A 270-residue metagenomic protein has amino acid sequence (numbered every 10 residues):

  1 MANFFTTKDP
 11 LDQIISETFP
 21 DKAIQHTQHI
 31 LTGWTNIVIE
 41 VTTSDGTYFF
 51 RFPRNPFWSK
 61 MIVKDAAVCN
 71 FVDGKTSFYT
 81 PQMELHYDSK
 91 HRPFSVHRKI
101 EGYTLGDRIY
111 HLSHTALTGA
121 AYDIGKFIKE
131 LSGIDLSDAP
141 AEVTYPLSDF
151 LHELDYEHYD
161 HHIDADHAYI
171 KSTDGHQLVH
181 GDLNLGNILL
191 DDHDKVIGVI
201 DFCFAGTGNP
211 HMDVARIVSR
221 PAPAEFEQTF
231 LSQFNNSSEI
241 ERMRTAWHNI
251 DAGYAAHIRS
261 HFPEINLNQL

Functional and structural regions predicted by a protein language model:
M1-K22: Juxta-kinase regulatory segment immediately upstream of eukaryotic protein kinase catalytic domains
A2, Q228-N236, G253-L270: ATP/Mg2+ or Mg2+-diphosphate-binding catalytic cores that bind nucleotide phosphates or diphosphates via glycine-rich
K8-D12, A66, A224-Q228: Short, surface-exposed alpha-helical segments at coil->helix boundaries
Q25-E142, T173, L178, D191: ATP-binding pocket architecture of kinase catalytic cores
S148-Q177: ATP-dependent phospho-/nucleotidyl transfer catalytic cores
H176-V179, D191-S232, N236-E239: Active-site Asp-x-Gly
D182: Conserved catalytic-loop position in the HRD/HxD motif
